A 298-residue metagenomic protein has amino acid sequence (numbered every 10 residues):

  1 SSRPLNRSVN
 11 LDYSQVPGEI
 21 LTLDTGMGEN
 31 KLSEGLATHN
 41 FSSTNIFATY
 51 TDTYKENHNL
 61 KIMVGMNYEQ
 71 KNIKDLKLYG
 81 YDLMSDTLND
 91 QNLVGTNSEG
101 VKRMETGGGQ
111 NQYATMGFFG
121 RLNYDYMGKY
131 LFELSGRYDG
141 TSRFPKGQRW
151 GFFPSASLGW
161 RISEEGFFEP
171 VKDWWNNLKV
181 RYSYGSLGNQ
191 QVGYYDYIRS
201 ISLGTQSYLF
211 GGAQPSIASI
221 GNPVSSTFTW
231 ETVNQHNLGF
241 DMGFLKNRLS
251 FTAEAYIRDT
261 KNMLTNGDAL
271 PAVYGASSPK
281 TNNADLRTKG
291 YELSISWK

Functional and structural regions predicted by a protein language model:
S1-R7, L21, G26-K298: Extracellular/periplasmic, surface-exposed regions of secreted and cell-surface proteins
N6-P17: Hydrophobic transmembrane alpha-helices
